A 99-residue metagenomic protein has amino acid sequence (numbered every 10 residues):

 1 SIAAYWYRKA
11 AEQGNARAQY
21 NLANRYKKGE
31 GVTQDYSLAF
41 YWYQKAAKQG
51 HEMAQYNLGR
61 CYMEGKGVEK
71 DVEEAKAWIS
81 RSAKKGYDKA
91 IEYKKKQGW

Functional and structural regions predicted by a protein language model:
Y7, E12-N15, K28-E30, D35 (+5 more regions): Short helix-capping/linker turns of helical repeat alpha-solenoids
K9-E12, N21, K45, N57: Asparagine/serine/threonine-enriched low-complexity, disordered tracts, especially those forming N-linked glycosylation
Y20, Y41, Y56, K76-A77 (+1 more regions): TPR/TPR-like alpha-solenoid signature
N21-K28, N57-E64, Y93-W99: Hydrophobic face of amphipathic alpha-helices that form TPR/SEL1-like repeat modules and related alpha-solenoid
